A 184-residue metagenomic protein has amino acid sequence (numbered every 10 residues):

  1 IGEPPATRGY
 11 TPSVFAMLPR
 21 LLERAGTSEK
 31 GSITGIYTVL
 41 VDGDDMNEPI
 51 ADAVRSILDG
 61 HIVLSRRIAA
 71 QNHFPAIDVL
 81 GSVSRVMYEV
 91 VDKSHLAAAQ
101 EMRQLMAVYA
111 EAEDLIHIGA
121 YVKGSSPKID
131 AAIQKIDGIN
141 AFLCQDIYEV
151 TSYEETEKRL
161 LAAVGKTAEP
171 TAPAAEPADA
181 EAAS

Functional and structural regions predicted by a protein language model:
I1-S184: P-loop NTPase catalytic core
